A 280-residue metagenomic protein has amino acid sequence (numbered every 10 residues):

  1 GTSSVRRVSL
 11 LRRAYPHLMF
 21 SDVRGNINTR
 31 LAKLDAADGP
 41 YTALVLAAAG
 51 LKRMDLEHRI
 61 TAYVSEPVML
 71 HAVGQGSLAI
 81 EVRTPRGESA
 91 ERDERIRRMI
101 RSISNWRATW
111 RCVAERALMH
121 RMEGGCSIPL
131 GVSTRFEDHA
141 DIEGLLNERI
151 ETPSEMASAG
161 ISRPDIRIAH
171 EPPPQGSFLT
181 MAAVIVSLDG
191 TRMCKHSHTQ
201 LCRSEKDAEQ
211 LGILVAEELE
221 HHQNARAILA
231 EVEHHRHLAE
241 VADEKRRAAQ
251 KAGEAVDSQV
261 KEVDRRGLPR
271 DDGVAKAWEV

Functional and structural regions predicted by a protein language model:
G1-T2: Short beta-strand scaffold positions
V8, R13-V280: Small-molecule-sensing regulatory modules
